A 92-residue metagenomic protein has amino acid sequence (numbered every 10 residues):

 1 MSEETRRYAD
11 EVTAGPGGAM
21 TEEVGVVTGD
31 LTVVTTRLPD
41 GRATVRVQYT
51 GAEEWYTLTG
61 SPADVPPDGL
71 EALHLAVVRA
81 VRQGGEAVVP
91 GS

Functional and structural regions predicted by a protein language model:
M1-V34: Negatively charged, low-complexity tracts enriched in Asp/Glu with abundant Ser/Thr
R6, E54-Y56, P62-S92: Mixed-charge, Lys/Arg-enriched low-complexity segments
T28-A43, H74, E86: A structural signal for beta-rich interaction modules in eukaryotic proteins
P39-Y56: A short, structured beta-strand/loop element
